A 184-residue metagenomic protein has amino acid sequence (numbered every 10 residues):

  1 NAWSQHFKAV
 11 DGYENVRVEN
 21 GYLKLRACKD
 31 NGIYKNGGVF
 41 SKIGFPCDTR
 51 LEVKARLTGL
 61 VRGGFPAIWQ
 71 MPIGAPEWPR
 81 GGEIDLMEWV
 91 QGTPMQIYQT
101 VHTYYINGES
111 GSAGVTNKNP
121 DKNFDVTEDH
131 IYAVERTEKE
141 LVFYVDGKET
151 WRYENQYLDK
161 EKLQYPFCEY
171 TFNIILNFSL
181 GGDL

Functional and structural regions predicted by a protein language model:
N1-L184: GH16 jelly-roll
